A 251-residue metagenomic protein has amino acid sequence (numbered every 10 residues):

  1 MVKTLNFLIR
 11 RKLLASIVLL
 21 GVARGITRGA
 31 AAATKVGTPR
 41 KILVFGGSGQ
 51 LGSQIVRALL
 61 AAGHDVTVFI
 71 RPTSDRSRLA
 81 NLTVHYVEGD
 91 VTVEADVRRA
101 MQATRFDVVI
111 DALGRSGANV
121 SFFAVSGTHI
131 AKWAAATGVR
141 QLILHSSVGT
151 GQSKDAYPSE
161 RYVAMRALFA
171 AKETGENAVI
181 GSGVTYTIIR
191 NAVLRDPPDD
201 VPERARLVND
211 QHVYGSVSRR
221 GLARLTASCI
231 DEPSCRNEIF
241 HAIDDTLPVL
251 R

Functional and structural regions predicted by a protein language model:
V2-L20: N-terminal secretory signal peptides and thylakoid transit peptides that target proteins across membranes
R40-A62: N-terminal Rossmann NAD(P)H-binding glycine-rich loop of SDR-like oxidoreductase domains
F69-S74, V91: N-terminal Rossmann-fold cofactor-binding loop
V87-R105: Conserved Rossmann-fold cofactor-binding substructure of NAD(P)-dependent oxidoreductases
A100, V108-L142, E173-E176: NAD(P)-cofactor binding segment of oxidoreductase domains
S146, Y162, T174-P198: Conserved beta-loop-beta element that borders a ligand/cofactor-binding pocket
Q152, P197-E203, C229-E238: Glycine/proline-rich active-site loop of Rossmann-fold NAD(P)-dependent oxidoreductases
A171, I189, V213-S228, E238: Substrate-positioning beta->alpha
